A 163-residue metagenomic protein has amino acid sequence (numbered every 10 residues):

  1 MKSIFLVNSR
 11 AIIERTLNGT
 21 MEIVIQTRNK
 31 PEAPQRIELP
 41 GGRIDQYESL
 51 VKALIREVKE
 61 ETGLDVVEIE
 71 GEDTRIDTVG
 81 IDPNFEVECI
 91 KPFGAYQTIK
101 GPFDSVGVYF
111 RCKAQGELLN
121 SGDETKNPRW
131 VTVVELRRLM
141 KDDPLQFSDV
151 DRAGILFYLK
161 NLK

Functional and structural regions predicted by a protein language model:
M1-L39, V66-V67: N-terminal strand-loop-strand
N8-S9, S49, K126: Short loop/turn microsegments at loop-to-beta-strand junctions
E32-R36, P92-G94, P102-K163: Nudix hydrolase/Nudix homology domain
P40, L54, V58: Hydrophobic alpha-helical positions that pack around
G63-G116: Active-site segment of metal-dependent pyrophosphate-handling enzymes, primarily the Nudix hydrolase catalytic core
